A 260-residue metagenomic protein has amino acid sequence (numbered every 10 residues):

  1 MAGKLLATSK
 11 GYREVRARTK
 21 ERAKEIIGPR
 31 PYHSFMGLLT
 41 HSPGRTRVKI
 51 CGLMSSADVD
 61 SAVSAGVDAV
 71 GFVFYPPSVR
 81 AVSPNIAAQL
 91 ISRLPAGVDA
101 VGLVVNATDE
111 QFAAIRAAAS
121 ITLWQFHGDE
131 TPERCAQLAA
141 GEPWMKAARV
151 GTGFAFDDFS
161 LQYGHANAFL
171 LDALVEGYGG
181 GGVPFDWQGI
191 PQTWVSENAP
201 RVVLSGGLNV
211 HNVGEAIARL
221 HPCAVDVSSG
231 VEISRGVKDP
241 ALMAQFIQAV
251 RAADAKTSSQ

Functional and structural regions predicted by a protein language model:
M1-G11: Extreme N-terminal basic, low-complexity initiation segments that serve as generic localization/processing leaders
G3, R16-R18, G28-P31: N-terminal amphipathic/hydrophobic targeting modules at extreme N-termini, encompassing cleavable Sec/SRP-type signal
L6-A7, A17, Q260: A cross-taxon signal for low-complexity, glycine/charged-rich
S9-E14, V175: N-terminal hydrophobic alpha-helix used for membrane targeting or insertion
T19, A23: Short polybasic linear motifs
K24-I26, I217: Residue-level detector of alpha-helical hydrophobic segments embedded in or interacting with membranes
Y32-S259: Conserved N-terminal beta1-alpha1 strand-loop-helix module at the mouth
